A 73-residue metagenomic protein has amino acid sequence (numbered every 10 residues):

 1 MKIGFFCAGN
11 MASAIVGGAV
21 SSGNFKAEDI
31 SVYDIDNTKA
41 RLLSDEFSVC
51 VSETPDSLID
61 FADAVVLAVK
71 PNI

Functional and structural regions predicted by a protein language model:
M1-E46, C50-E53: NAD(P)+-binding Rossmann beta1-loop-alpha1 motif at the extreme N-terminus of oxidoreductases
S57-L58: Short alpha-helical segment
F61-A62: An anion/phosphate-binding loop that grips the pyrophosphate of nucleotide cofactors and donors
V65-V66: N-terminal Rossmann-like NAD(P) cofactor-binding module of classical short-chain dehydrogenase/reductase
V69: Glycine-rich, N-terminal phosphate-binding loop of Rossmann-like dinucleotide-binding domains
